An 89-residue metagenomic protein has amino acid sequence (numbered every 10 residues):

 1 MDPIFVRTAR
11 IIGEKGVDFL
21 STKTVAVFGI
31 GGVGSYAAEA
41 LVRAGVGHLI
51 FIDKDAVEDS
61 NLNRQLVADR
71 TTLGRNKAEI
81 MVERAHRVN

Functional and structural regions predicted by a protein language model:
M1-N89: Adenine nucleotide-associated cytosolic modules
